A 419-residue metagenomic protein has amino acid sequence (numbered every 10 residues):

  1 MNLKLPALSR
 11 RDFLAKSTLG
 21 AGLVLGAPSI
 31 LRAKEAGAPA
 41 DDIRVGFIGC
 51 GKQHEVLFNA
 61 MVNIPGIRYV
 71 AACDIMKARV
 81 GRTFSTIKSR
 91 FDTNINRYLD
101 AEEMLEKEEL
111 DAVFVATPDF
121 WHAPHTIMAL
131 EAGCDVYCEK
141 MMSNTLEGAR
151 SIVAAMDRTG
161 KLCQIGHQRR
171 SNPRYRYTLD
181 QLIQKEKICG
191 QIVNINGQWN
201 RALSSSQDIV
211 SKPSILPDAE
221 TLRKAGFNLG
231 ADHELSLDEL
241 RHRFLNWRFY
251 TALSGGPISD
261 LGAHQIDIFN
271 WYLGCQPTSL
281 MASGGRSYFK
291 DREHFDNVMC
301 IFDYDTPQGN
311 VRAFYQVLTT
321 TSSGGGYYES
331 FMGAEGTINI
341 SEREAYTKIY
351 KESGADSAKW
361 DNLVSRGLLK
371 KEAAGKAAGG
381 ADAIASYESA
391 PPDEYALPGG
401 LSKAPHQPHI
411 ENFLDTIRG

Functional and structural regions predicted by a protein language model:
M1-C138, E147-L162: N-terminal glycine-/serine-/threonine-rich beta1-alpha1-beta2 phosphate-ribose binding loop of Rossmann-like
A38-A40, E106-K107, E131, M156-R158 (+4 more regions): Extracellular/periplasmic catalytic domains that process cell-envelope and extracellular macromolecules
H54, H122, D135, H167 (+3 more regions): Histidine-centered active-site/metal-ligand motif
A72, K140-M142, G166-R169, W199: Short strand-turn motif at the edge of the Rossmann-like AdoMet-binding core
T145-E147, P173: Conserved PLP phosphate-binding loop immediately N-terminal to the Schiff-base lysine helix in PLP-dependent enzymes
A154-K161, R174-V193, I215: Basic phosphate/pyrophosphate-binding loop/patch that engages nucleotide-derived ligands
R176-Y177, G190-G419: Contiguous beta-strand/loop segments that form the cofactor/metal-binding neighborhood of enzyme cores
